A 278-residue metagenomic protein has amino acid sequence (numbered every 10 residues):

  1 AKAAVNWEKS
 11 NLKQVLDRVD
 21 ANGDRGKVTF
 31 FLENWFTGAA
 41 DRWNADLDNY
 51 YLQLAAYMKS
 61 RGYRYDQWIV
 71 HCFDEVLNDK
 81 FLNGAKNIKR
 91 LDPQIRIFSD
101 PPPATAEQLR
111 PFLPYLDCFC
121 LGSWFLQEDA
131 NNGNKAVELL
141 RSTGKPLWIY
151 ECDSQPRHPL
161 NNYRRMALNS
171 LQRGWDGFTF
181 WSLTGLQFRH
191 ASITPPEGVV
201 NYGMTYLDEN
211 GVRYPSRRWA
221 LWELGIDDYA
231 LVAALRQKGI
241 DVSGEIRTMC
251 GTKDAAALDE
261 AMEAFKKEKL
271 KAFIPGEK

Functional and structural regions predicted by a protein language model:
A1-A4, L12-W43, L47-A104, D176 (+1 more regions): Catalytic domains of carbohydrate-active enzymes that cleave complex glycans
E8-V15, L47, P102-F112, P159-L168: Short, acidic/polar
K13-L16, L82-K86, L109-R110, G133-E138 (+1 more regions): Short amphipathic alpha-helical segments and helix-helix/interface helices
L113, C118-P195: Catalytic-core region of carbohydrate-active enzymes that cleave or remodel glycosidic bonds
